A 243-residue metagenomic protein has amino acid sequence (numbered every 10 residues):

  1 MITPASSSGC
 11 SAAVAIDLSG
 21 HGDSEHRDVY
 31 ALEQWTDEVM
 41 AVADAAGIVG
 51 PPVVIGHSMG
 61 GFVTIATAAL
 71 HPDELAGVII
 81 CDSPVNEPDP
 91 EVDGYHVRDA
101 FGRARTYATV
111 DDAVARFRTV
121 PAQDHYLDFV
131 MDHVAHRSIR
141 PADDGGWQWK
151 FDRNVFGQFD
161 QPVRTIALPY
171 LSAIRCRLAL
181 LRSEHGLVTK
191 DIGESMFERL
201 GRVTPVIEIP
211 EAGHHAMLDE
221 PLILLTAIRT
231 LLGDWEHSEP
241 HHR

Functional and structural regions predicted by a protein language model:
M1-E25, M196: Conserved HGGG/HGGXW glycine-rich cap/lid loop of the alpha/beta-hydrolase fold
V14-I55, T226-R229: Active-site loop/oxyanion-hole signature of alpha/beta-hydrolase fold enzymes
L18-G22, V85, G213-A216: Alpha/beta-hydrolase active-site loop signature
G56, G60, T64: Gly/Ala-rich beta-loop-alpha elbow adjacent to hydrolase catalytic centers
I65-A69, L75-V110: Flexible "cap/lid" loop of the alpha/beta hydrolase fold
A108-T165: Conserved alpha/beta-hydrolase catalytic His-Asp/Glu region
R140-R199, P205-E208: Conserved serine/cysteine hydrolase catalytic core
I209-P221, L225: Catalytic histidine-centered segment of alpha/beta-hydrolase-like enzymes
